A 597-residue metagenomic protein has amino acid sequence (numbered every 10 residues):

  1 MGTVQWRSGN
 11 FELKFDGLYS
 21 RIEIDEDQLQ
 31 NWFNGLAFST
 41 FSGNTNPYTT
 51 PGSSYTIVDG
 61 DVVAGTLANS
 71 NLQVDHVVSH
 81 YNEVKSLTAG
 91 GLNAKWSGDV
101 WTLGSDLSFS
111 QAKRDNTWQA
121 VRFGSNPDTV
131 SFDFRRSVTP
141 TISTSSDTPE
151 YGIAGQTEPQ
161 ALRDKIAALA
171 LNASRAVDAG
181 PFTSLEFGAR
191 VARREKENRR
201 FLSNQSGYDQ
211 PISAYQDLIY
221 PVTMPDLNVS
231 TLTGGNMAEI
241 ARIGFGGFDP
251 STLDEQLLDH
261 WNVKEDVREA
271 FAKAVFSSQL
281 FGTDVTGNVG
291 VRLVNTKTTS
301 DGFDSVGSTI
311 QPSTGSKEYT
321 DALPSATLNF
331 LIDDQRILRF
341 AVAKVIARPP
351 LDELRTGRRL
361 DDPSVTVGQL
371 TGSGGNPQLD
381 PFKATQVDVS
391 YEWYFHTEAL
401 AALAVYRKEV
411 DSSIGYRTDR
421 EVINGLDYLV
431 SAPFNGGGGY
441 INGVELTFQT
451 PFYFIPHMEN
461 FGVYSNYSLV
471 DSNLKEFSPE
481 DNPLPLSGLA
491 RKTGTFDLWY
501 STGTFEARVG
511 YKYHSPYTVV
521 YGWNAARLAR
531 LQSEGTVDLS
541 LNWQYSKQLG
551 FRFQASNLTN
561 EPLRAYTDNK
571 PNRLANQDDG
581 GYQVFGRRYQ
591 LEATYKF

Functional and structural regions predicted by a protein language model:
M1-G65, K85-L92, D99, P324-A326: Transmembrane beta-barrel wall of Gram-negative outer-membrane proteins
S8-N10, Y19-E23, G98, F109-D115 (+14 more regions): Transmembrane beta-strands of outer-membrane beta-barrel pores
G9-N10, K95, V100-G104, A176-L185 (+6 more regions): Short loop/turn motifs that connect adjacent beta-strands in outer-membrane beta-barrel proteins
N44-L72, S131-A154, F201-D259, Q369-G374 (+3 more regions): Flexible glycine-rich, low-complexity coil/linker segments exposed to the extracellular/periplasmic environment
S79, E83-L87, D259-E265, I346-A402 (+6 more regions): Outer-membrane beta-barrel signature, preferentially recognizing the C-terminal barrel domain of Gram-negative
E195-E197, V222, L232-G235, E239-I243 (+5 more regions): Surface-exposed extracellular loop regions of Gram-negative outer-membrane beta-barrel proteins, predominantly
V405-V410, R417-E421, L426-V520: Gram-negative outer-membrane beta-barrel transporters
H514-V520, N542-F597: C-terminal beta-signal and adjacent terminal beta-strands/loops of Gram-negative outer-membrane beta-barrel proteins
